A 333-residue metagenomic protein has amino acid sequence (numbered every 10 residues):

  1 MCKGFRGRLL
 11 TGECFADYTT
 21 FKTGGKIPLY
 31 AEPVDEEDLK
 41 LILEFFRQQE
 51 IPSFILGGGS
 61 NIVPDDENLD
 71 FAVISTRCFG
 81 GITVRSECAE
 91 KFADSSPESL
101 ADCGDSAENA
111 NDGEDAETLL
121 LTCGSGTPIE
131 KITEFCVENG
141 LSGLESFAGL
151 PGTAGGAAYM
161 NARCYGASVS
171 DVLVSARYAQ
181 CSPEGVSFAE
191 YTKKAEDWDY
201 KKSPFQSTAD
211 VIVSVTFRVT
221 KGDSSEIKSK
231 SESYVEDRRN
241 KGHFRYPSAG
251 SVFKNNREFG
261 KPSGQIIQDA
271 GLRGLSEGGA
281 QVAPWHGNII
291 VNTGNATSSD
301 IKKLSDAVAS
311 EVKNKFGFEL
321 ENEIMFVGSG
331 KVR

Functional and structural regions predicted by a protein language model:
M1-A16: N-terminal accessory segments
L10-T11, F54-G57, P64, C123-S125 (+2 more regions): General beta-strand structural signal in soluble alpha/beta enzymes
L10-T11, I62, A179-D306, S310-R333: Phosphate/pyrophosphate- and phosphate-bearing ligand-binding catalytic cores of soluble enzymes
F21-G80, C88-G104, C123: Glycine-rich N-terminal segment of FAD-binding domains in flavoprotein oxidoreductases, spanning the beta-loop-helix
G24, L29-E36, V63-T83, G124-S125 (+2 more regions): Structural signature of FAD isoalloxazine-binding scaffolds in flavoprotein oxidoreductases
L39-P52, K131-A148, E232-D237: Short, hydrophobic/aliphatic alpha-helical segments
V84-T118, S182-V186: Intrinsically disordered, low-complexity terminal tails and inter-domain linkers enriched for S/T/G/P/D/E
E130-T133, V137-N139, G143-V174, S248 (+1 more regions): A gly/ser-rich beta-alpha-beta helix-loop segment of oxidoreductase catalytic cores
